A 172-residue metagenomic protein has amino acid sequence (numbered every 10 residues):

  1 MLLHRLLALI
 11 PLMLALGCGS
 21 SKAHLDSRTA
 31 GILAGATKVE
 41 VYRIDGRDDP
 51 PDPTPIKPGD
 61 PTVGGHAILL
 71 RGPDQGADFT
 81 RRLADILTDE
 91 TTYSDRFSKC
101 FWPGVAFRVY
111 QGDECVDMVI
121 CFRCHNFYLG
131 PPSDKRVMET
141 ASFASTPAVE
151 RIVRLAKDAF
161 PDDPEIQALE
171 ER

Functional and structural regions predicted by a protein language model:
M1-L3: N-terminal secretory signal peptides that target proteins for export/translocation
R5-A15: Bacterial N-terminal signal peptides
C18-R172: Function-determining sites in protein domains
